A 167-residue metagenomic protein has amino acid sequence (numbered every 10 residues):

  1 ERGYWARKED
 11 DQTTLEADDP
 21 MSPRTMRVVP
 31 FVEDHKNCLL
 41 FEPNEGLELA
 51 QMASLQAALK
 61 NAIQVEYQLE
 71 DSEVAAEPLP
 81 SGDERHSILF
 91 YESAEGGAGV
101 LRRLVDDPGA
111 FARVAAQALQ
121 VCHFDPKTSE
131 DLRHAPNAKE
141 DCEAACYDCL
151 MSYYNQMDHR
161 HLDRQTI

Functional and structural regions predicted by a protein language model:
E1-I167: Extended, highly charged accessory segments
